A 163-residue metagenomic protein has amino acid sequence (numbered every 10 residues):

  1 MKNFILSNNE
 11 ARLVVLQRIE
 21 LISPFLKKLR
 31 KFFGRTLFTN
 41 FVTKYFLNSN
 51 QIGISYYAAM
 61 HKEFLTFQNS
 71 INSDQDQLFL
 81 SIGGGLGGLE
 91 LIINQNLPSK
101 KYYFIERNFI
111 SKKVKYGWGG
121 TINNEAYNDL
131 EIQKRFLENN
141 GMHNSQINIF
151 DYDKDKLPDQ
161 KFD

Functional and structural regions predicted by a protein language model:
K2-D74: Class I SAM-dependent methyltransferase Rossmann-like catalytic core, especially the SAM/SAH-binding loop
I71-N72, N94, Y102: N-terminal cationic-hydrophobic initiation segments that often serve targeting/anchoring roles
Q75-G85, Y103-E106: Conserved class I S-adenosyl-L-methionine
L86-S99, K115-Y116: Conserved SAM-binding loop of SAM-dependent methyltransferases across substrates and taxa, primarily the Class I
K101-M142: Class I S-adenosyl-L-methionine-dependent methyltransferase module
M142-D153: Conserved SAM-binding strand-loop segment of SAM-dependent methyltransferases
Y152-D163: A short acidic, Gly/Pro-enriched loop at the edge of an enzyme's catalytic core that lines a small-molecule cofactor
